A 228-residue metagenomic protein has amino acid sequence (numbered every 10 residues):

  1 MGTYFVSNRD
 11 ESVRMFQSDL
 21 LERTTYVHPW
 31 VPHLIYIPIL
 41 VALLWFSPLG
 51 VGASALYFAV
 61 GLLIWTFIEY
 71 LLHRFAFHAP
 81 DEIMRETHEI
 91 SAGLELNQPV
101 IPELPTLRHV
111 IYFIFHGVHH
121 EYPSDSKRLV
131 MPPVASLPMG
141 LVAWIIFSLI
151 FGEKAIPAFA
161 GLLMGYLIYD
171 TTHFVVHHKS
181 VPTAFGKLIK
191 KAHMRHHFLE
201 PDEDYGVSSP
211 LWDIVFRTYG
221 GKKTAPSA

Functional and structural regions predicted by a protein language model:
M1-F159, M164, P201-A228: Non-catalytic, topology-defining segments of multipass membrane proteins
T66, L167, A192-R195: Alpha-helical scaffold segments in carbohydrate-active enzymes
H73, H116-H120, H173, H177 (+1 more regions): Histidine-centered divalent metal-coordination motifs
A92, K187-H196: Membrane-cytosol interface motif
G152-L188: Alpha-helical transmembrane segments and their immediate juxtamembrane interface regions
